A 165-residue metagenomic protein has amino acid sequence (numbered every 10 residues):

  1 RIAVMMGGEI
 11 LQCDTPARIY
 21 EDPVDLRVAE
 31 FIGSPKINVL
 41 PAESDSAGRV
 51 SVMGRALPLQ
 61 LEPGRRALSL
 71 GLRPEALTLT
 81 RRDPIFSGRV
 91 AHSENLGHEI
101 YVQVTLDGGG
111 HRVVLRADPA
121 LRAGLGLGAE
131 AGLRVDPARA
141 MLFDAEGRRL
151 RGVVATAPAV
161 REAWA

Functional and structural regions predicted by a protein language model:
V4-M5, L72: Catalytic metal- and UDP-sugar-binding loop of GT-A-like glycosyltransferases, i.e., residues flanking the conserved
M5-T15, D22-D25: ABC ATPase "signature
T15-P16, V90: Short beta-alpha junctions and helix-cap segments that line functional grooves
E21-S44, G71: C-terminal boundary and immediately downstream tail of ABC-type ATPase nucleotide-binding domains
P35-V39, A47-A165: Non-catalytic connector elements of ABC transporters
